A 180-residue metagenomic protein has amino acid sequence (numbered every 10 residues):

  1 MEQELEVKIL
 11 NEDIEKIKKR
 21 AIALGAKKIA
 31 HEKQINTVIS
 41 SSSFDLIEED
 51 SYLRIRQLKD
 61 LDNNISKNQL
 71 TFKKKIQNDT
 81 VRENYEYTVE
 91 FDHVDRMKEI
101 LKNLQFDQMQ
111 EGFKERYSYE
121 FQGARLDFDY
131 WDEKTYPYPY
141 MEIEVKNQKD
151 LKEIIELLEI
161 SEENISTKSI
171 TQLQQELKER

Functional and structural regions predicted by a protein language model:
M1-E2, T135-P137: Short, surface-exposed connector motifs at secondary-structure boundaries
M1-G123, S161, S166-R180: N-terminal strand-loop-strand beta-hairpin
K8, D129, E144-K146: Intrinsically disordered, low-complexity regions of eukaryotic proteins
R56-D60, W131, K146: Short beta-strand micro-motifs enriched in acidic
Y87-F91, W131-Y136: A short, sequence-level motif marking secondary-structure junctions
S118, G123-E133, E142: Charged, well-structured binding/catalytic surfaces in domain cores that contact anionic ligands
Y136-R180: Hydrophobic secondary-structure block in the mid-to-C-terminal portion of proteins
